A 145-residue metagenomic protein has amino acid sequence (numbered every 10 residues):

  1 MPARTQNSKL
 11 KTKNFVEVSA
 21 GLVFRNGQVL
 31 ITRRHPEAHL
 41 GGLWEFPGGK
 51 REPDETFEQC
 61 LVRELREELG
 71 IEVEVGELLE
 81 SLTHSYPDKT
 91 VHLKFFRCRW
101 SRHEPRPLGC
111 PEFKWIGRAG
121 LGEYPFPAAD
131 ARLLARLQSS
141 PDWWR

Functional and structural regions predicted by a protein language model:
P2-R4, K11-V29, K50: Conserved N-terminal beta-strand and adjoining loop/helix that marks the start of the Nudix/MutT-like hydrolase domain
E17-S19, G27, V91-K94, P111: Change "...and in nucleic-acid phosphodiester-cleaving endonucleases..." to "...and in nucleic-acid processing enzymes
A38-L43, W115: A conserved beta-turn-beta hairpin within the catalytic core of GNAT-like acetyltransferases that forms part
F46-L78, G117: The catalytic Nudix box helix
E72, S81-R106, E112-K114, A135-L137: Active-site-adjacent beta-strand/loop module that shapes the phosphate/pyrophosphate-binding cleft
R102-H103, R118-A131: C-terminal structural segments of small proteins and small subunits
A129-R145: Charged phosphate-binding loop/patch that engages nucleotide di/tri-phosphates or the phosphate backbone of nucleic
